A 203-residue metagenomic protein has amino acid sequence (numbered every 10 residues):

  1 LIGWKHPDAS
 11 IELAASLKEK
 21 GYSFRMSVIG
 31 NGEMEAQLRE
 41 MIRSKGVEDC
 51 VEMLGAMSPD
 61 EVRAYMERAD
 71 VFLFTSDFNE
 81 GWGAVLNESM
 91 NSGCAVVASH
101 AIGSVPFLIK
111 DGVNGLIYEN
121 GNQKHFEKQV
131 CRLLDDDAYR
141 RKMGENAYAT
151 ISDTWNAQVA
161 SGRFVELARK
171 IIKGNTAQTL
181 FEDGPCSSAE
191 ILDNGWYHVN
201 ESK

Functional and structural regions predicted by a protein language model:
I2-S16, Y22, M26, E33-E40 (+1 more regions): A conserved mid-protein helix/loop that constitutes part of the nucleotide-sugar donor-binding site
Q37-M57: Nucleotide-activated donor-binding/catalytic signature segment of Leloir-type glycosyltransferases, i.e., the conserved
A56-M57, A64-A69: Short alpha-helical donor nucleotide-sugar binding micro-motif in glycosyltransferases
E67-G81, C94: Acidic donor-binding loop of glycosyltransferase active sites
A95-S99: Short hydrophobic beta-strand element within catalytic cores of glycosyltransferases and related nucleotide-activated
D111-G112, L116-Q123, R132-D137: Conserved acidic donor-binding segment of nucleotide-sugar-dependent glycosyltransferases
H125, R132, Y139-D153, A160-E166 (+2 more regions): A short, well-ordered alpha-helix in the C-terminal region of glycosyltransferases
G162-K203: C-terminal amphipathic helix plus adjacent low-complexity, charged tail appended to glycosyltransferase catalytic
